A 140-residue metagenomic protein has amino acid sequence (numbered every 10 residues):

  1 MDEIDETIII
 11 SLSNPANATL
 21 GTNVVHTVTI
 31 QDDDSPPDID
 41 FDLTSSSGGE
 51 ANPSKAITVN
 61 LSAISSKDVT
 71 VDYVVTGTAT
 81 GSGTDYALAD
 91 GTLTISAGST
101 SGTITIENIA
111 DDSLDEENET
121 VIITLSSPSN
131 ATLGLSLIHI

Functional and structural regions predicted by a protein language model:
M1-I138: Short boundary segments that mark the start of a structured unit
